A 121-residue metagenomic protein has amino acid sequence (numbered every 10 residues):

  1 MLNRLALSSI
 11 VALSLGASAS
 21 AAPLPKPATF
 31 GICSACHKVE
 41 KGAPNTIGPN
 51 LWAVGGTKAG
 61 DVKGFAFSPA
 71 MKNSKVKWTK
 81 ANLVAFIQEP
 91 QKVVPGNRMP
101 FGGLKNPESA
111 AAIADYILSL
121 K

Functional and structural regions predicted by a protein language model:
M1-S9: Bacterial N-terminal signal peptides that target proteins for export
S8-G16: Bacterial N-terminal signal peptides
S18-S20: N-terminal Sec signal peptide cleavage junction
A22-T46, L51: Sequence/structural segment immediately N-terminal to covalent heme-attachment motifs in c-type and related
P25, A43, K75-W78, K105: Extracytoplasmic/periplasmic, Sec-exported soluble proteins
V54, K58-D61, P90-V94: A short secondary-structure junction motif
D61-V84: Short Fe-S-cluster ligation motifs
K77-K121: C-terminal capping alpha-helices of c-type cytochrome domains
